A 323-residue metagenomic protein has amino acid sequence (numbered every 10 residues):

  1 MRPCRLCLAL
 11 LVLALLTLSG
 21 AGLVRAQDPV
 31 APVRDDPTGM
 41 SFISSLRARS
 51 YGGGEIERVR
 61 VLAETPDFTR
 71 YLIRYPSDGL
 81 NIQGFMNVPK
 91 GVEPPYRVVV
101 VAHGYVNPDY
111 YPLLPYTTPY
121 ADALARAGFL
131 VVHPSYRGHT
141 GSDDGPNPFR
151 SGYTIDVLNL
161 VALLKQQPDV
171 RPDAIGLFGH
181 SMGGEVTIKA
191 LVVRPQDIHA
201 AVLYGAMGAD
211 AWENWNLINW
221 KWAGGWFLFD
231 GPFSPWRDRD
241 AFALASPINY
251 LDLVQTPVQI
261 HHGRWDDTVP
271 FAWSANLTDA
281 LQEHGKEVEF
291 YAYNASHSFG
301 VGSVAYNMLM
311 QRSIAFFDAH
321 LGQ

Functional and structural regions predicted by a protein language model:
A48-E93: N-terminal cap/lid segment of alpha/beta-hydrolase-fold proteins
V92-Y96, V101-D143, D210-A211: Short substrate-entry loop that stabilizes the transition state in hydrolases
P148-P168: Alpha/beta-hydrolase active-site loop
V170-S181: Alpha/beta-hydrolase fold nucleophile elbow
I188-D238, G302: Hydrolase active-site cap/lid region
V254, I260-H262, D266: Short beta-strand/loop motif that positions the catalytic acidic residue of the alpha/beta-hydrolase fold
D267-W273: Conserved alpha/beta-hydrolase "acid-adjacent" motif
A275-Q323: C-terminal catalytic histidine-bearing segment of alpha/beta-hydrolase fold enzymes
